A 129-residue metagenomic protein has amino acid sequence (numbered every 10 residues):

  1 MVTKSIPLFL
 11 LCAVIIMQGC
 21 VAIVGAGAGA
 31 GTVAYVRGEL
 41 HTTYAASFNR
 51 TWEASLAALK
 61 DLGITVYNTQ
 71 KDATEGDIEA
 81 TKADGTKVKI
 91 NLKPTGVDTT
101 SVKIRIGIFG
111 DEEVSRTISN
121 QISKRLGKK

Functional and structural regions predicted by a protein language model:
M1-P7: Bacterial N-terminal signal peptides that target proteins for export
I15-G19: C-terminal motif of bacterial Sec signal peptides marking the signal peptidase cleavage site
V21-K129: Ser/Thr-rich, low-complexity intrinsically disordered terminal regions
